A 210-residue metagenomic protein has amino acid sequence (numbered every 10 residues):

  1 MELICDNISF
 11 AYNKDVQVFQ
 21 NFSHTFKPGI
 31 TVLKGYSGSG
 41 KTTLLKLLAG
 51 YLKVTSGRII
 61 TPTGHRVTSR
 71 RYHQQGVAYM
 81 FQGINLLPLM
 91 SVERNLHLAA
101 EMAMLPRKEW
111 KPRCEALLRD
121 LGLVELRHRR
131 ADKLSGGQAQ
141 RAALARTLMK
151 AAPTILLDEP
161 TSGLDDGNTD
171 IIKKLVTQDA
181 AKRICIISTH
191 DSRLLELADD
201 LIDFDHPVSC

Functional and structural regions predicted by a protein language model:
A49: Helix-to-loop junction immediately C-terminal to a conserved catalytic motif
H65-A78, R107, D179: ABC ATPase NBD coupling module
M90-M102: Q-loop/switch helix immediately C-terminal to the Walker
K108-L126: Conserved ABC ATPase "signature" region
R130-L134, Q138: Conserved ABC ATPase signature
L144: Hydrophobic anchor residue at the start of the ABC signature
I155-E159: Catalytic Walker B motif of ABC-type/P-loop ATPase nucleotide-binding domains
